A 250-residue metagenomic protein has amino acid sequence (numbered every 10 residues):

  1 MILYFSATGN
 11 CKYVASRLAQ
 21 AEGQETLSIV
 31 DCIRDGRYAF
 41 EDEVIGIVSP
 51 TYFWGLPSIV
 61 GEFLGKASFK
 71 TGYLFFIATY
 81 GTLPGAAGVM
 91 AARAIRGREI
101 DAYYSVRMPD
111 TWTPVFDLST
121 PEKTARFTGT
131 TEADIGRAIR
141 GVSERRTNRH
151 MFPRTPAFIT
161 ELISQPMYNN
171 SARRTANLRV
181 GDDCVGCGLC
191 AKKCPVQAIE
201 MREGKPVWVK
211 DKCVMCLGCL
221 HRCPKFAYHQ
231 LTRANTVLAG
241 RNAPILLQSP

Functional and structural regions predicted by a protein language model:
I2, S6-Y13, R17-V48, F53-S171 (+2 more regions): FMN-binding flavodoxin-like domain, especially the glycine-rich phosphate-binding loop
I2, T175-A176, G204: Short loop/turn microsegments at loop-to-beta-strand junctions
R154-P195: A mid-sequence, solvent-exposed acidic-amphipathic segment
R179-V180, V185-D211, G218-N235: Iron-sulfur cluster-binding cysteine motifs and their immediate structural context in ferredoxin-like electron-transfer
